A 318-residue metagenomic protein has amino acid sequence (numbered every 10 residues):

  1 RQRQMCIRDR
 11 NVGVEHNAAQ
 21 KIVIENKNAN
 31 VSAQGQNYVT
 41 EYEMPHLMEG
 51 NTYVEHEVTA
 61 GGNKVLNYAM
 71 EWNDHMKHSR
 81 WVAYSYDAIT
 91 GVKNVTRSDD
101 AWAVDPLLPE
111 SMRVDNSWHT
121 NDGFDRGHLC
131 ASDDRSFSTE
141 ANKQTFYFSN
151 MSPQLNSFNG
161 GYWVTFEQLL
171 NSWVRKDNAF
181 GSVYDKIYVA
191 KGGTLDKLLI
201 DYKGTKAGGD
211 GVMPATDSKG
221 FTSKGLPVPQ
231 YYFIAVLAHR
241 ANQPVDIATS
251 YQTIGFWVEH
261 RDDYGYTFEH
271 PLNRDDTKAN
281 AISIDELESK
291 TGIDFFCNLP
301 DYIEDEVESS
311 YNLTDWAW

Functional and structural regions predicted by a protein language model:
Q4, R8-W318: Domain-level detector for secreted/extracellular nuclease and nuclease-toxin modules, and for the ENPP-like C-terminal
